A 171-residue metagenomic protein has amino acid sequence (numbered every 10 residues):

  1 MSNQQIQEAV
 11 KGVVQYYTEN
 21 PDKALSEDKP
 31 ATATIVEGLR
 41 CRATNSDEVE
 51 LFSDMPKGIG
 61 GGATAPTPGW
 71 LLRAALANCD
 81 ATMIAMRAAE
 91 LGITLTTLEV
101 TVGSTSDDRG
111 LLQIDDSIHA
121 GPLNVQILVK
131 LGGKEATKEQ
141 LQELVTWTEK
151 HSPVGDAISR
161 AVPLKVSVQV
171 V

Functional and structural regions predicted by a protein language model:
M1-A74, M86-V171: Extended beta-strand/beta-hairpin segments
A75-D80: Alpha-helical metal-binding/catalytic segments enriched in His/Glu/Asp
